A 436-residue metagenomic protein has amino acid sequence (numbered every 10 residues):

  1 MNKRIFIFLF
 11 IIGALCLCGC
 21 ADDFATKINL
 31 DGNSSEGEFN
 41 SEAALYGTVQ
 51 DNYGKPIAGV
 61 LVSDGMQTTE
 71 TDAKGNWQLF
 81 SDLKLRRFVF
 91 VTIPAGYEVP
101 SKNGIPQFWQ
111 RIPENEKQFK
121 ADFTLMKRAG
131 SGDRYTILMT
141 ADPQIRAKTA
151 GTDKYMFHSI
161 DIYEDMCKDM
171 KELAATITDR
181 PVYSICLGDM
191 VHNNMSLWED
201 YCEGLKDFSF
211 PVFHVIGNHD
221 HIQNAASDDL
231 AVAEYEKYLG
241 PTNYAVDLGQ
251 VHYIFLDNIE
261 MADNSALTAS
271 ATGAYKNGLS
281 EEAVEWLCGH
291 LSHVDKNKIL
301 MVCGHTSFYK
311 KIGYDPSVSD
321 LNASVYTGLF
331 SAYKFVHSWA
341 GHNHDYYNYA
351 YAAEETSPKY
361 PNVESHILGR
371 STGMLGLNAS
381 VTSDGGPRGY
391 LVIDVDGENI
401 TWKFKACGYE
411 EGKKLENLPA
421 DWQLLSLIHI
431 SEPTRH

Functional and structural regions predicted by a protein language model:
L17-A44: Bacterial Sec-dependent N-terminal signal peptides
S34-A44, Y53, Y97-E199: N-terminal active-site segment of His-dependent metallophosphoesterases
A43-M66: Short, ordered, surface-exposed loop/turn motifs in non-cytosolic proteins
S63-F80: Short, acidic Ser/Thr/Gly-rich low-complexity loop/linker segments typical of extracellular and cell-surface proteins
Q78-F88: Short Pro-Gly-centered beta-turn/loop motif in secreted/extracellular proteins
P94-K117, D122-T124, M195-V294, N322-H337 (+1 more regions): Extended active-site neighborhood of metal-dependent phosphoesterases/phosphodiesterases
L291-I312: Short acidic, glycine-rich surface-loop motifs adjacent to enzyme active sites
I428-H436: Residue-level detector of conserved catalytic or cofactor/ligand-binding positions in enzyme active sites
